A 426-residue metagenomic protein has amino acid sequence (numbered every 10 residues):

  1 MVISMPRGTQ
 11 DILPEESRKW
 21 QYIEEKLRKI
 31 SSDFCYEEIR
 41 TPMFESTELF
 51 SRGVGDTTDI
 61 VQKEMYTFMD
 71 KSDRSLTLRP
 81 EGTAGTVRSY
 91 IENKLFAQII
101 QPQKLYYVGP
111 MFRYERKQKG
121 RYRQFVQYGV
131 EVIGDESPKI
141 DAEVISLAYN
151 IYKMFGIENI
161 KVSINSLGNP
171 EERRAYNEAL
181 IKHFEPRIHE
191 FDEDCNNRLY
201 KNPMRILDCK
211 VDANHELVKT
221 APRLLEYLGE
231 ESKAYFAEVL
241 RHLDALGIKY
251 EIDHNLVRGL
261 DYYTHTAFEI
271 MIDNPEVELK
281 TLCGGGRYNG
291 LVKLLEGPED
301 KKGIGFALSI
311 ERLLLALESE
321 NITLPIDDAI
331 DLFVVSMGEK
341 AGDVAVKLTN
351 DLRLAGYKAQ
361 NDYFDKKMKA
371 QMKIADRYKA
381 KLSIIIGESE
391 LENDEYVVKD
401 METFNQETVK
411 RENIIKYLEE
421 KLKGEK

Functional and structural regions predicted by a protein language model:
M1-K426: TRNA-recognition modules of translation machinery and tRNA-sensing kinases, especially anticodon-binding
